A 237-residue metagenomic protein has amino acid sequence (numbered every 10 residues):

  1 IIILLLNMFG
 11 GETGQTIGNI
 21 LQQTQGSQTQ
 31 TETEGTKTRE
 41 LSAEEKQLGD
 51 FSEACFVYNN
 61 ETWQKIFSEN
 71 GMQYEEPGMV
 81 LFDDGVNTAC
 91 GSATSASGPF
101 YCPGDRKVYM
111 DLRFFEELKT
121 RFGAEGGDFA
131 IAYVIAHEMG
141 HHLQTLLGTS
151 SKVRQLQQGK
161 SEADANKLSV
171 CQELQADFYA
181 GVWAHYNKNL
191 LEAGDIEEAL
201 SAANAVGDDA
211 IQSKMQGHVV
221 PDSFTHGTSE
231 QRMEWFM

Functional and structural regions predicted by a protein language model:
I1-E40: Long amphipathic alpha-helical segments used for membrane anchoring, targeting, substrate engagement, or oligomerization
T33-G49, F114: Acidic/histidine-rich, surface-exposed loop or edge segments in extracytoplasmic proteins
K46, D50-Y74, D164-K167, C171-Q212: Short helix/loop segments within enzyme catalytic domains that coordinate or immediately flank catalytic cofactors
W63, M110, Y133-L146, A176-D177 (+1 more regions): Active-site recognition of the HExxH zinc-binding catalytic motif
G85-D111: Catalytic zinc-binding patch centered on the HExxH motif and its immediate surroundings that defines zinc-dependent
F114-Y133, D164-V170: Short pre-active-site segment immediately N-terminal to the catalytic Zn-binding motif
T145-E173: Post-HEXXH active-site segment of zinc metalloproteases
V206-M237: Pan-zinc metallopeptidase signature
